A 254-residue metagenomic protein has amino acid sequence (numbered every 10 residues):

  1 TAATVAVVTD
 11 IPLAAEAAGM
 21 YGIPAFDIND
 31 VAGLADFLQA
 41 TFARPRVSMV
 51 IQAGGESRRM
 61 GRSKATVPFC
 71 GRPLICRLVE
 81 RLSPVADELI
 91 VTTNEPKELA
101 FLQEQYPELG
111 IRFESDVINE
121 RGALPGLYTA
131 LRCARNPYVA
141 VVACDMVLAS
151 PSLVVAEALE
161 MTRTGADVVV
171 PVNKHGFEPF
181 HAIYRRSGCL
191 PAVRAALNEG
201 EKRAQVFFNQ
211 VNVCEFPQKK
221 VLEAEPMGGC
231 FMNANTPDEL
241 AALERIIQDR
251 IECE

Functional and structural regions predicted by a protein language model:
A2-A3, S83: Short, conserved loop/helix-junction motifs that constitute active-site signature segments in enzyme catalytic cores
T4-V8: Conserved beta-strand/loop subsegment of P-loop NTPase cores
T9-L13, G19-R46, Q205-E254: Conserved alpha/beta core of the MobA/IspD/sugar-nucleotide pyrophosphorylase nucleotidyltransferase superfamily
R44-F180, R186-E201, N209-C230, E244-I251: Nucleotide and nucleotide-moiety/phosphate-recognizing core
